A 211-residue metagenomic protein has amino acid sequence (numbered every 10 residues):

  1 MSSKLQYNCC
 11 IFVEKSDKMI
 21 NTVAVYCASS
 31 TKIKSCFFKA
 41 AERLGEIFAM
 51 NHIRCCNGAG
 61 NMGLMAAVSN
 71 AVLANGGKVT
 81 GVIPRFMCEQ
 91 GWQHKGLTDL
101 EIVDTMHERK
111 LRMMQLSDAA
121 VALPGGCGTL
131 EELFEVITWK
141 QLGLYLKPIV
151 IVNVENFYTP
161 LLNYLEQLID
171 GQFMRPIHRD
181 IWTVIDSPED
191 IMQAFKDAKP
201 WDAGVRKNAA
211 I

Functional and structural regions predicted by a protein language model:
S2-S3, S16: Serine residues within intrinsically disordered or low-complexity segments
Q6: Short polybasic linear motifs
C9-C10: Cysteine-centered motifs
D17-L116, E155-E189, Q193-A194, P200-I211: A cross-family phosphate/adenosyl-ligand binding-site feature
E108-G143, V150, W201-K207: Active-site/ligand-binding-proximal alpha/beta "capping" segment
L123-P124, P148-V152, R179-W182: Flexible, glycine/proline-enriched loop segments at strand-loop-helix junctions that form or flank small-ligand binding
T129, W139-Y145, Q167-D170, M174 (+1 more regions): Alpha-helix capping at helix-to-loop junctions
